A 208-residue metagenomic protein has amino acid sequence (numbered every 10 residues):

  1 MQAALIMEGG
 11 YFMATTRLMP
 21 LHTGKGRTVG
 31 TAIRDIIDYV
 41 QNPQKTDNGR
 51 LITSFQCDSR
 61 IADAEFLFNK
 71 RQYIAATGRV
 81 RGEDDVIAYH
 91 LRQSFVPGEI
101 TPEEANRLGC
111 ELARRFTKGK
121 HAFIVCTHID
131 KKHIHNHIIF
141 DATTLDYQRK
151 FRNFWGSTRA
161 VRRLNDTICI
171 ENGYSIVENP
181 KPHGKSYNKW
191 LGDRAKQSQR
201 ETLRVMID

Functional and structural regions predicted by a protein language model:
Q2-D208: N-terminal nicking endonuclease/strand-transfer module with a His-rich metal-binding environment and a catalytic Tyr
